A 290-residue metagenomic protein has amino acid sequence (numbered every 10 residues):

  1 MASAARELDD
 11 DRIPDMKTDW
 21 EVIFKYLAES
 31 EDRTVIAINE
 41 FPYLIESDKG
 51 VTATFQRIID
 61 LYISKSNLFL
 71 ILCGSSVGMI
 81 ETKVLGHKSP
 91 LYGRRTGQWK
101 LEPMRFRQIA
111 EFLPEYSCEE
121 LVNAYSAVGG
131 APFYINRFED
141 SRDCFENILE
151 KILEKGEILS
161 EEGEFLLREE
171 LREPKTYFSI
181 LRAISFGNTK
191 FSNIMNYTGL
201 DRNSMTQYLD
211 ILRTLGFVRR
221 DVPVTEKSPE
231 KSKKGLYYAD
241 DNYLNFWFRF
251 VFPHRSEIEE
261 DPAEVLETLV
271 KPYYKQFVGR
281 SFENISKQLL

Functional and structural regions predicted by a protein language model:
M1-P272: Phosphate-binding site recognition
V265-L290: Acidic-basic catalytic patches of nuclease active cores, encompassing PD-(D/E)XK and other metal-cofactor nuclease
